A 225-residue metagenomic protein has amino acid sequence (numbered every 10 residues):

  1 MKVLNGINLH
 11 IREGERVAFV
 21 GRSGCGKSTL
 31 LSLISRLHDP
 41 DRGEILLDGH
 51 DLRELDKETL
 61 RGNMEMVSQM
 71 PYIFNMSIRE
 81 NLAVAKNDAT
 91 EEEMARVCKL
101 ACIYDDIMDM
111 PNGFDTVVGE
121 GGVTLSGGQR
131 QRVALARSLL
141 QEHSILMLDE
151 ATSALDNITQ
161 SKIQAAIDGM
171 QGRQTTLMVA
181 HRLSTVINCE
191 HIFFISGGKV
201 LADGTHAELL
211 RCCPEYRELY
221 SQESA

Functional and structural regions predicted by a protein language model:
M1-A225: ABC-type nucleotide-binding domain
